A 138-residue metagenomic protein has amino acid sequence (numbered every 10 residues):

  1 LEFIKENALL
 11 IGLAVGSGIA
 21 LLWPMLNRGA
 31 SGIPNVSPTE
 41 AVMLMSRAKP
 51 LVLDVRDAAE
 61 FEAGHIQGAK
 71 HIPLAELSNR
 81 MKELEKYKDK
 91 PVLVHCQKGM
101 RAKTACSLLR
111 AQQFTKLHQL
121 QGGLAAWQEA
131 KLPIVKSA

Functional and structural regions predicted by a protein language model:
L1-P50, A58-P91, M100-A138: Rhodanese-like catalytic fold shared by cysteine-dependent sulfurtransferases and DSP/PTP-type phosphatases
L53: Conserved beta/loop motifs at nucleotide-recognition and modification sites
V94-H95: Short, surface-exposed ligand- or partner-binding patches at beta-edge/loop junctions that are enriched in aromatics
